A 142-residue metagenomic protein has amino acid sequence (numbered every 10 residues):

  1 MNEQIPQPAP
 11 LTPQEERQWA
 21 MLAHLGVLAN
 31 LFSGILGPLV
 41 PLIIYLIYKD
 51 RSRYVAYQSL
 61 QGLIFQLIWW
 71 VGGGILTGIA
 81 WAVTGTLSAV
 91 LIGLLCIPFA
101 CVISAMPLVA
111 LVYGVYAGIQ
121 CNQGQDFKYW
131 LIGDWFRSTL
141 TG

Functional and structural regions predicted by a protein language model:
M1-L67, Y116-G142: Membrane-interface extramembranous regions at the lipid-water interface
M21-V40, L63-G114: Hydrophobic alpha-helical transmembrane segments in multi-pass membrane proteins
